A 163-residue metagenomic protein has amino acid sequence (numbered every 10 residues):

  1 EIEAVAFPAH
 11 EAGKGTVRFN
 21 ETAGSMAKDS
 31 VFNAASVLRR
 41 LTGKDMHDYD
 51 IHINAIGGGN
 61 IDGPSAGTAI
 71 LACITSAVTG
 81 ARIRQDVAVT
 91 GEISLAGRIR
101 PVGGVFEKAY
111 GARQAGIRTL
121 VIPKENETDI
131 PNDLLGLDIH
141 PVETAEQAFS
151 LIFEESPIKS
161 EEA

Functional and structural regions predicted by a protein language model:
I2-A163: Peripheral, non-AAA+ core regions of ATP-driven protein-machinery
